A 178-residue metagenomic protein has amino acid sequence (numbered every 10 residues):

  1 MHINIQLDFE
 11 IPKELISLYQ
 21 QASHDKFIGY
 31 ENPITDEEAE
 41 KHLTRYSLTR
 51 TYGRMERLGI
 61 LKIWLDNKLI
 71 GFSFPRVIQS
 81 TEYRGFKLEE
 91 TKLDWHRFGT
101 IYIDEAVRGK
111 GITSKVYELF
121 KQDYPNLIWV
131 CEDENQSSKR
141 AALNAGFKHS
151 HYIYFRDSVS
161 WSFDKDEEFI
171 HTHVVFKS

Functional and structural regions predicted by a protein language model:
M1-Y30, S178: Conserved N-terminal entry element of GNAT/NAT acetyltransferase domains
N32-L65, F72-F74: Active-site rim helix/loop that mediates acceptor-substrate recognition in acyltransferases
R57-L58, K62, D66-T100, R108 (+1 more regions): Conserved acyl-donor/pantetheine-binding loop and adjacent beta-alpha core of acyl/acetyltransferases and related
G99, D104, E132: Residue-level recognition of the GNAT/N-acetyltransferase active site
I103, G109-Q122, R140, N144: Conserved acetyl-CoA-binding loop-helix of GNAT-fold acetyltransferases
D123-E134: Conserved GNAT acetyl-CoA-binding A-motif
D133-R156: Conserved active-site alpha-helix within GNAT-family acetyltransferase domains
F155-S178: C-terminal "cap" of GNAT-fold acetyltransferases
